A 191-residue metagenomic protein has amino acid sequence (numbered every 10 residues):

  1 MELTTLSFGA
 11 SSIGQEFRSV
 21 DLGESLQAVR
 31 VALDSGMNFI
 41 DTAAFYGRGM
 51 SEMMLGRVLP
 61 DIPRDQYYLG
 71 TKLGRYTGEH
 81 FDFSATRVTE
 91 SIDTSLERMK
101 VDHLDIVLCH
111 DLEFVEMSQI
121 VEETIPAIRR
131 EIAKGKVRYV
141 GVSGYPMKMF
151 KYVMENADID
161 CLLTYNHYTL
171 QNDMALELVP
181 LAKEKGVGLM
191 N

Functional and structural regions predicted by a protein language model:
M1-Y67: N-terminal binding-site loop/beta-alpha segment at the start of enzyme catalytic domains that lines or forms
E2, D34, G56-Y68, L96-D102 (+3 more regions): Acidic (Asp/Glu)-rich catalytic clusters
F8, S25, A32, I40 (+8 more regions): Conserved, mostly hydrophobic/aromatic
S11-I13, A43-F45, K72-Y76, C109-L112 (+2 more regions): Active-site beta-loop-alpha junctions enriched in small/polar residues
S19-A32, F81-K100, G144-M154: Short, acidic/polar
M37, V101-L104, V137, I159: A structural motif
L96-V115: Active-site groove signature of glycoside hydrolases
L112-N191: Beta/alpha (TIM)-barrel catalytic core signal, keyed to glycine-rich beta->alpha loops juxtaposed to Asp/Glu that bind
